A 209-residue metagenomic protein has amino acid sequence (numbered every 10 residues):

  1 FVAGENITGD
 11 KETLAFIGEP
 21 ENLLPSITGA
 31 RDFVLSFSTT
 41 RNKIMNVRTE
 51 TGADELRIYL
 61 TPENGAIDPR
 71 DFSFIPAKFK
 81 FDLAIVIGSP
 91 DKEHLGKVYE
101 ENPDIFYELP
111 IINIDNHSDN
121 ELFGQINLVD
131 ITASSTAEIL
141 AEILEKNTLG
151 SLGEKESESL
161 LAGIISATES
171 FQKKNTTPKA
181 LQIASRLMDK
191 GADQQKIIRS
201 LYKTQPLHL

Functional and structural regions predicted by a protein language model:
F1-L209: Replace "Mg2+/Mn2+-dependent" with "divalent metal-dependent
